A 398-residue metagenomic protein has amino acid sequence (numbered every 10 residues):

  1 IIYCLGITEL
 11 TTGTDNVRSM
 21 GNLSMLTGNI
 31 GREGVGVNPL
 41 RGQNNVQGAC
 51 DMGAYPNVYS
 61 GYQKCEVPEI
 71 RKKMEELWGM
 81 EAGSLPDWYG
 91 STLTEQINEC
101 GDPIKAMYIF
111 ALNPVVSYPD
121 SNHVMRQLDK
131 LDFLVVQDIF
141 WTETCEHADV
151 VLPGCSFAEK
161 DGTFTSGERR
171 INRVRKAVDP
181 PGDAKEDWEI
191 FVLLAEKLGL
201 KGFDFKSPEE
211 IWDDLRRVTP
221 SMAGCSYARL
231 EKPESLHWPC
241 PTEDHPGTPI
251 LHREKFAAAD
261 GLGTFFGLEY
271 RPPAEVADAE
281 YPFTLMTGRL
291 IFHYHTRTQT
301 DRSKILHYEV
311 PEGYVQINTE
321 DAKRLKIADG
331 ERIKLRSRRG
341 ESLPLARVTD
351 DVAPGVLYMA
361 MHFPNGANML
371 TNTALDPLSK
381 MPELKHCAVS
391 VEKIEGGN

Functional and structural regions predicted by a protein language model:
I1-K160, L198, P241, L285 (+1 more regions): Catalytic alpha/large subunits of respiratory electron-transfer oxidoreductases, centered on bis-MGD molybdoenzymes
I2-T11, R175-P181, F203-K206: Short, solvent-exposed helix-loop connector elements
T8-T11, N44-A49, P114-Y118, T142-C145 (+7 more regions): Flexible loop/turn segments at secondary-structure boundaries
T12-N16, M20, V67, P86 (+9 more regions): Generic structural signal for well-ordered, non-membrane alpha-helical segments in soluble metabolic enzymes
L26, G34, S91-E99, N122-V124 (+7 more regions): Generic recognition of flexible, low-complexity loop/linker segments
Q47-Y55, E210-I305: Long, low-complexity segments enriched in small/aliphatic residues
P153-C155, E159, R169-P181, R302: Short beta-alpha connecting loops at secondary-structure transitions that line or flank enzyme active sites
P181-L236, T242, T296, T300-Q316 (+1 more regions): Long, contiguous, secondary-structure-rich segments that constitute the structural scaffold of globular domains
